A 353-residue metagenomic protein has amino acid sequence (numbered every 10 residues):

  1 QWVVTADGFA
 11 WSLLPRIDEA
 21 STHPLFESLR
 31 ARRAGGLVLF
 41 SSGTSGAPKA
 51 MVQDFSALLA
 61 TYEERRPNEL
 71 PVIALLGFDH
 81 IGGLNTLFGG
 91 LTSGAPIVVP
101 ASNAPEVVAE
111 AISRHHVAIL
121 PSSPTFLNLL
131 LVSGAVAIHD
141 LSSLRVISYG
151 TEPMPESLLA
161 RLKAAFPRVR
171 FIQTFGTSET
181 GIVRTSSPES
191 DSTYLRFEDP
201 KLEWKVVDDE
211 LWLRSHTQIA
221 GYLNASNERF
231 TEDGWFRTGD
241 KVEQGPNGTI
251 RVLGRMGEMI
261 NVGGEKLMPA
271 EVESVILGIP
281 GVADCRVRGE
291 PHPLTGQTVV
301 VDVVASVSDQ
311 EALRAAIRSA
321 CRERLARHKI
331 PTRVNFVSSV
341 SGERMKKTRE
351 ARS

Functional and structural regions predicted by a protein language model:
Q1-R30: Structural core segment of the AMP-binding/adenylate-forming
S28-L29, G35-E63: Conserved AMP-binding A3 loop
A34, S143, R168, G281-D284 (+2 more regions): Glycine-centered tight turns that cap/initiate beta-strands
L59-P71, D79-I119: Conserved AMP-binding/adenylation subdomain of ANL enzymes
I119, S133-S192, E203: Gly/Ser/Thr-rich phosphate-binding loop
L120, G176, S215, K241-K329 (+1 more regions): AMP-binding/adenylate-forming catalytic core of the ANL superfamily
K205-D233, E265-L267: Conserved ATP/PPi-binding loop(s) of AMP-dependent carboxylate-activating enzymes
L325-R327, P331, V337-S353: Flexible lysine-rich "adenylation lid" loop at the C-terminal edge of ANL adenylation domains
